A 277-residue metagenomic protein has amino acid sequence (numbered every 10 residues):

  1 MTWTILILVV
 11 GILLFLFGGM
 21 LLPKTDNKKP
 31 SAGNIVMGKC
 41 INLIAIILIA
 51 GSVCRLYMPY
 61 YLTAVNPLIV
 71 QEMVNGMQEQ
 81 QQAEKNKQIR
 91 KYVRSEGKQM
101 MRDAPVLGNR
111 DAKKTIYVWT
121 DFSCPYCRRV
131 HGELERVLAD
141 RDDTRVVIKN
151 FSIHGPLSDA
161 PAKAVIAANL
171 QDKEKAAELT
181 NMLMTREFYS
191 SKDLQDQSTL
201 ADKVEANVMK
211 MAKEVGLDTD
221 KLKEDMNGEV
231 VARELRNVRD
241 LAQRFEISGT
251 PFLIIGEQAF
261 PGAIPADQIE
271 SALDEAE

Functional and structural regions predicted by a protein language model:
T2-D159, N227, V231-R244, A276-E277: Extracytoplasmic thiol/disulfide redox context detector
I153-T250, I254-E277: Cysteine-centric redox/oxidoreductase cores and disulfide-bonded domains
